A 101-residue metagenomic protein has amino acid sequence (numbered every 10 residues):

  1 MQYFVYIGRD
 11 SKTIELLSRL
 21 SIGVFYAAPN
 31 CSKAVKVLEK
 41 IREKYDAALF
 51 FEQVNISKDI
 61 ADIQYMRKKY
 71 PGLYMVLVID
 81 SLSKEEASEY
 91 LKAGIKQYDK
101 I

Functional and structural regions predicted by a protein language model:
M1-Y3: Extreme N-terminal starter segment of soluble prokaryotic enzymes
Y6-G8, E52, I79: Short beta-strand/turn micro-motifs composed of small residues that flank or help shape donor/cofactor-binding pockets
R9-K33: Two-component/phosphorelay signaling modules centered on CheY-like receiver
L16-L20, D62-M66, S88-G94: Short, aromatic/basic amphipathic alpha-helical patches
G23, D46, K96: Short acidic/polar active-site loop segments enriched in Thr and Asp
P29, V76-I101: Output/docking surface of receiver
V35, Y45-Y70, S81-E86: Conserved phosphotransfer microenvironments
V37-K40: CheY-like receiver
